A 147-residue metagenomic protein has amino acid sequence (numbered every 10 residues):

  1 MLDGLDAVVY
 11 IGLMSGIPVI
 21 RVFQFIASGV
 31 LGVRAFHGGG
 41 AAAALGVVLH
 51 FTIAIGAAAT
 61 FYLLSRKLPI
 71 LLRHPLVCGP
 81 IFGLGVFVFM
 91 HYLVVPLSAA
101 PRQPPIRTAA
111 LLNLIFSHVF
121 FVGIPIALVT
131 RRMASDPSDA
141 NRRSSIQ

Functional and structural regions predicted by a protein language model:
M1-G16: N-terminal signal-anchor transmembrane alpha helix
L13, Y92-I115: Interfacial helix-loop-helix junctions of multi-pass membrane proteins
L13-G39: Membrane-interface interhelical connector segments
G29-V48, I106-S117: Short aromatic-rich membrane-water interface segments that cap or initiate transmembrane helices in multi-pass membrane
L45-S65: Hydrophobic alpha-helical transmembrane segments
R66-F89: Internal alpha-helical transmembrane segments of multi-pass membrane proteins
S117-R131: Hydrophobic cores of alpha-helical transmembrane segments in multi-pass inner/ER membrane proteins, independent
V129-R143: Membrane-interface capping segments at transmembrane-helix boundaries
